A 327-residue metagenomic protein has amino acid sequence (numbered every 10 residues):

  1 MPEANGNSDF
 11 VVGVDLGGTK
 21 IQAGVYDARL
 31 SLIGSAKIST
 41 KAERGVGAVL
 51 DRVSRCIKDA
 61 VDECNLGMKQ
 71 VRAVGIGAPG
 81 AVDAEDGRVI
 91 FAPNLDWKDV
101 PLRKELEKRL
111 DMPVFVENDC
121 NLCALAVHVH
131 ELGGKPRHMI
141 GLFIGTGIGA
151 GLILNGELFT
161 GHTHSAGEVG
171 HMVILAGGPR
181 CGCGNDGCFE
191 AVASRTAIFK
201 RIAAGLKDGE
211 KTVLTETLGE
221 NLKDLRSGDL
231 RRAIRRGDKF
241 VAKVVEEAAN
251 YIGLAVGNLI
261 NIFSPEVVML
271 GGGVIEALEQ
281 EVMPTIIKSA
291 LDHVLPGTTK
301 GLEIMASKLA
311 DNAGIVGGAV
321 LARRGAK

Functional and structural regions predicted by a protein language model:
M1-A73, D83-D86, K104-V114, A126-P136 (+3 more regions): ATP-binding/phosphotransfer module of carbohydrate and carboxylate kinases, centering on a glycine-rich
D15, G75-P79, E117, G141-G147 (+1 more regions): Short beta-strand segments
K20, C120-L122, T146-G149, A176: Conserved A3 ("GATE") glycine/threonine-rich loop of ANL adenylate-forming enzymes
A36-I38, P93, H162: Short hydrophobic alpha-helix segments
S39-K41, W97, S165-E168: A short acidic/small-residue loop/turn micro-motif
G87-K98: A charged helix-plus-loop insertion that forms the helical arch/lid used to bind and gate nucleic-acid substrates
L95, L142, S307: Glycine- and other small-residue-rich loops at beta-strand/loop junctions that grip anionic moieties
L152-E168: Short, charged low-complexity linear segments at domain edges
